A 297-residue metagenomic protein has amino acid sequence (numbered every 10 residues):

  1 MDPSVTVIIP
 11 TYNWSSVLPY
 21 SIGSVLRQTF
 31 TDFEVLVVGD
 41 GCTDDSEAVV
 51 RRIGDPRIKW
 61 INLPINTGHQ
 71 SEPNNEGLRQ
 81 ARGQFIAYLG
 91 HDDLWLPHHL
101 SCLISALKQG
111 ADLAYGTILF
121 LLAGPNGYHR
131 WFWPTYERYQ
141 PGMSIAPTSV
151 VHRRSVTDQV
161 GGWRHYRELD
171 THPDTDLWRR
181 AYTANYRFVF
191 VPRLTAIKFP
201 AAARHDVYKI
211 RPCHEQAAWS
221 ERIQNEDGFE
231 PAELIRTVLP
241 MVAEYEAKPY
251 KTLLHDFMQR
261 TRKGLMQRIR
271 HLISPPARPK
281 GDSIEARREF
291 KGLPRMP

Functional and structural regions predicted by a protein language model:
M1-S24: N-proximal low-complexity "stem/linker" segments adjacent to membrane-targeting elements
G23-D32: Short, acidic, metal-binding catalytic loop of nucleotide-sugar glycosyltransferases
G39-A48, I65-T67, G90, L96: A conserved acidic beta->alpha catalytic loop
L63-A81: Glycine-rich, basic loop-to-helix element that forms the pyrophosphate-binding segment of sugar-nucleotide handling
I86: Short aromatic/hydrophobic "clamp" motif used to bind/position activated sugar donors
L94, H98-Y128: Conserved donor NDP-sugar-binding/catalytic core segment of glycosyltransferases
T117, G124-P147: Short, flexible, basic/aromatic active-site loop/helix in glycosyltransferases
Y136-S220: Conserved nucleotide-sugar donor-binding catalytic segment
